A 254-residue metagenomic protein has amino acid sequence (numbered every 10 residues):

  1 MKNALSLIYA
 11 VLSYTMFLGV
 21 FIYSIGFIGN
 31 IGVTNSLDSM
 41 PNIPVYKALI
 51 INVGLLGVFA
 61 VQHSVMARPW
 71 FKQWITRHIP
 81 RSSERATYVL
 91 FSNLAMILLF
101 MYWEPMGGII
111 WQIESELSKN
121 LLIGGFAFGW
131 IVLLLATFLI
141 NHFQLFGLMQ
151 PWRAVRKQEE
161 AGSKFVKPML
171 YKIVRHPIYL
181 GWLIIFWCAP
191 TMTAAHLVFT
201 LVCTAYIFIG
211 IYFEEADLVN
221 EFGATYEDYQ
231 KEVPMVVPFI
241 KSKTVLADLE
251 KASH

Functional and structural regions predicted by a protein language model:
S6-Y23, A48-G54, S82-A95: Alpha-helical transmembrane segments of integral membrane proteins, especially early/N-terminal helices
L18-G19, Y23-G26, Y46, L55 (+3 more regions): Hydrophobic transmembrane alpha-helices
N30-N42, K72-T76, P105-E116: Membrane-interface helix termini and inter-helical loops of multi-pass transporters
S39-K47, W74-F91, R156-E160: Juxtamembrane helix-capping/reentrant segments at transmembrane boundaries
I43-G57, S118-T137: Alpha-helical transmembrane segments
V61-H78: Membrane-helix interface/capping segments
T87-N93, S118-L133, L170-L180: Membrane-interface loop-to-helix entry segments
G147-G162: Juxtamembrane inter-helical linkers in multi-pass membrane proteins
